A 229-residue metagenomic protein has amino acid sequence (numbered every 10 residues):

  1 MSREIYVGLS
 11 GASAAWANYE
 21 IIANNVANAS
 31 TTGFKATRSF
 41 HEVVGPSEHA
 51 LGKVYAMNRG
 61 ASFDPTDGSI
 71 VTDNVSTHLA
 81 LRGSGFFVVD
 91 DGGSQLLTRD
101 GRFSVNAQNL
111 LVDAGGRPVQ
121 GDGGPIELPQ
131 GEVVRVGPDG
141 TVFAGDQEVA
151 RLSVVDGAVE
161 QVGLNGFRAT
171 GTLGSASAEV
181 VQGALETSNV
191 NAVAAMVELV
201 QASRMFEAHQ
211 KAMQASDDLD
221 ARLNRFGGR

Functional and structural regions predicted by a protein language model:
M1-R229: Amphipathic alpha-helical polymerization modules
